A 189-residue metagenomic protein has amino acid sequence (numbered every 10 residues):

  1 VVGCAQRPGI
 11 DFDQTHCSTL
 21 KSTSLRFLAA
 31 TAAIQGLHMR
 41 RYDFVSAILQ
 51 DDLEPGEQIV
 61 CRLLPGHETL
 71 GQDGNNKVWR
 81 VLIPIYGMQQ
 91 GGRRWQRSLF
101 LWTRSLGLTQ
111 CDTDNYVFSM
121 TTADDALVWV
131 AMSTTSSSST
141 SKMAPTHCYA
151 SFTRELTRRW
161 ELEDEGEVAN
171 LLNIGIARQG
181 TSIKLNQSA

Functional and structural regions predicted by a protein language model:
V1-A189: Long, low-complexity, charge-biased intrinsically disordered regions
